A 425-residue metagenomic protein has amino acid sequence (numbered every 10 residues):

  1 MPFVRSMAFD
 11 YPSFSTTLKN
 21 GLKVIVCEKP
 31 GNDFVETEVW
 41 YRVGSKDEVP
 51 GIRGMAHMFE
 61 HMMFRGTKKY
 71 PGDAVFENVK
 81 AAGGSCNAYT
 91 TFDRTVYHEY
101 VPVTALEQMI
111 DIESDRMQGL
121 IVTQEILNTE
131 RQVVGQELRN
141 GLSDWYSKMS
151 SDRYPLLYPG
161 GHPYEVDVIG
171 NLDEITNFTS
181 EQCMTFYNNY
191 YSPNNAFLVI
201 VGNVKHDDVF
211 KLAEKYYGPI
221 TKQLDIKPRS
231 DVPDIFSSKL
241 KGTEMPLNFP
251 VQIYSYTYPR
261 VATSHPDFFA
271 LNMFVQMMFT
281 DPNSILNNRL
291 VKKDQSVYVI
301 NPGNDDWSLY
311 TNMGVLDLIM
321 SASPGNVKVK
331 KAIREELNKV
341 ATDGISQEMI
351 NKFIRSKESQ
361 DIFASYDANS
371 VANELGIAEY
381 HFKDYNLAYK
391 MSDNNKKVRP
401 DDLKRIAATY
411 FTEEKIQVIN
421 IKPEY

Functional and structural regions predicted by a protein language model:
M1-F76, D111-I112, M184-K292, K330 (+1 more regions): His/Glu-rich zincin catalytic helix
C27, N32-E48, G54-M58, D73-M117 (+5 more regions): M16 family metallopeptidases and their MPP-like homologs
M63-K68, K80, G84, D111-V122 (+16 more regions): Sec-exported extracytoplasmic/periplasmic mature domains
F92-V96, E125-Q136: Short, glycine/charge-rich beta-strand/loop segments that flank catalytic centers and engage negatively charged groups
R131, S230-S238, E348-E358: Short proline/glycine- and acidic-rich turn/helix-capping motifs at secondary-structure junctions
I175-T179: Short, charged, amphipathic alpha-helices and their helix-cap/turn boundaries
P400-A408: Low-complexity, intrinsically disordered Gly/Pro/Thr-rich segments
